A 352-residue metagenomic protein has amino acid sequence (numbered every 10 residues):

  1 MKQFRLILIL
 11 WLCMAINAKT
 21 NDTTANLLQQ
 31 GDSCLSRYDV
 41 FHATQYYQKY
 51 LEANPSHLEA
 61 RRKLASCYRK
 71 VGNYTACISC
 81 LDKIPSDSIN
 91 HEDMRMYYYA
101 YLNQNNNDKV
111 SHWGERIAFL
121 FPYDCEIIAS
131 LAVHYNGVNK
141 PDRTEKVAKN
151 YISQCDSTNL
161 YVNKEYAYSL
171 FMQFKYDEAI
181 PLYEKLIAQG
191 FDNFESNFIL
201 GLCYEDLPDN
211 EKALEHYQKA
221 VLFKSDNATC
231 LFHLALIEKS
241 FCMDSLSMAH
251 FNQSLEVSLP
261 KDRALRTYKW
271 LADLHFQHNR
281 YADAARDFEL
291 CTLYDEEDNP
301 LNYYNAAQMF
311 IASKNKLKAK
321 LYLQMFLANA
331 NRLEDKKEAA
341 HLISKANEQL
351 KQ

Functional and structural regions predicted by a protein language model:
A18-S79, S88-E92, N347-Q352: N-terminal leader/linker segments that initiate helical-solenoid repeat arrays
T24, L58-E59, N90-E92, C125-E126 (+6 more regions): Helix-start (N-cap) detector for alpha-helical repeat units in TPR-like alpha-solenoids, especially tetratricopeptide
S36-R37, K70-V71, N103, G137-V138 (+6 more regions): Register position in tetratricopeptide repeats
K49-Y50, K83-I84, R116-I117, N150-I152 (+5 more regions): Canonical positions in the second alpha-helix
A53, S86-D87, L120, Q154-C155 (+5 more regions): Structural marker of alpha-solenoid helical repeat scaffolds
K63-S66, M96-Y99, S130, E165 (+6 more regions): Canonical tetratricopeptide repeat
A312, L317-Q352: Terminal, low-structured helical/coil segments at or just beyond the last alpha-helical repeat
